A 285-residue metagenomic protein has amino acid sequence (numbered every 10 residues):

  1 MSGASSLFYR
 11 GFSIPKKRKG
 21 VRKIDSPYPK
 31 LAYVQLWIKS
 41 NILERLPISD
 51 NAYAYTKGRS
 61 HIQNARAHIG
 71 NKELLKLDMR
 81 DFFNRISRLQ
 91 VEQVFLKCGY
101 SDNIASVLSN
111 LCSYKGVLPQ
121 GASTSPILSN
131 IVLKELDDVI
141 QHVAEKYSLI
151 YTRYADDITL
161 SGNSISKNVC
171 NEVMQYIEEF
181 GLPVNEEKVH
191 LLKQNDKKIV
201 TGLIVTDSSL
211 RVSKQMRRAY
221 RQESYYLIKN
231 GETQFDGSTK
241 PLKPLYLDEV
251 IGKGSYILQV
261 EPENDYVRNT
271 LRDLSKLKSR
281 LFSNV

Functional and structural regions predicted by a protein language model:
M1-I14, V21-L77, F82-C98, S109-A122 (+3 more regions): Right-hand nucleic-acid polymerase module
K76-R80, G121, S125, Y147-G162: Catalytic palm active-site di-aspartate
N103: TRNA-recognition modules of translation machinery and tRNA-sensing kinases, especially anticodon-binding
S106: A short, basic-hydrophobic beta/loop patch
